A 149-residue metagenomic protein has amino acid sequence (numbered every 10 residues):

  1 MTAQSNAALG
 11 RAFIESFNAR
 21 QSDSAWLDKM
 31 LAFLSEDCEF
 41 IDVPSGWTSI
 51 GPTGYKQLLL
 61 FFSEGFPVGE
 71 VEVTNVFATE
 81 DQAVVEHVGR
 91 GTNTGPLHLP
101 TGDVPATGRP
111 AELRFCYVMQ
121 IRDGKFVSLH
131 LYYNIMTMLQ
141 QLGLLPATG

Functional and structural regions predicted by a protein language model:
M1-G149: C-terminal and inter-domain tail/linker signature
